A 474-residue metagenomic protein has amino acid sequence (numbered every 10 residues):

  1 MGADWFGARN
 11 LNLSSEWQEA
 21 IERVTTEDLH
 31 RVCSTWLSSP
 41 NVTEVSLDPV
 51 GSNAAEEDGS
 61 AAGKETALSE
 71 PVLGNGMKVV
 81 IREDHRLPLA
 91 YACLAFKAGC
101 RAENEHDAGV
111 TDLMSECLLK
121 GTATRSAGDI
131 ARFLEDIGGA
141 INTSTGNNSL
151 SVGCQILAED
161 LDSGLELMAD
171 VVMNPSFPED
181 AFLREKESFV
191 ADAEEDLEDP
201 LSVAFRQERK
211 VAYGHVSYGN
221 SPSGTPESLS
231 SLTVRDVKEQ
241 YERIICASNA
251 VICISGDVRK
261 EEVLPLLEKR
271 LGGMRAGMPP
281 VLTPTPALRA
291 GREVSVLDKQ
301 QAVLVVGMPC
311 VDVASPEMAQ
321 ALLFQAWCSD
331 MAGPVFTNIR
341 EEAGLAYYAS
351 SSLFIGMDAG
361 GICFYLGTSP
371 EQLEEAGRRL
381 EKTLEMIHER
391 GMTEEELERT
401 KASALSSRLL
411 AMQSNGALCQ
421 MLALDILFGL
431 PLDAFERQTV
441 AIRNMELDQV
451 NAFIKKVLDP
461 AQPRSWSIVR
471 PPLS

Functional and structural regions predicted by a protein language model:
M1-I21, E44-L47, R82, L87-L119 (+8 more regions): M16 family metallopeptidases and their MPP-like homologs
H30-D48, N451-R470: Bilobed periplasmic-binding protein-like "clamshell/Venus-flytrap" ligand-binding domains
S39, S46-S69, G214-Y218, P222 (+5 more regions): An aromatic/glycine/proline-enriched structural segment found at the starts of mature extracellular/organellar domains
S60-A90: N- or domain-start disorder-to-order transition segments that initiate the globular core
L282, F336-T337: Phosphate-proximal small/polar/acidic motifs at interfaces that engage nucleotide phosphates, polyphosphates
C328-A332, R340: Short Ser/Thr-interspersed hydrophobic loop/turn segments at strand-loop and sheet-helix junctions that line or gate
